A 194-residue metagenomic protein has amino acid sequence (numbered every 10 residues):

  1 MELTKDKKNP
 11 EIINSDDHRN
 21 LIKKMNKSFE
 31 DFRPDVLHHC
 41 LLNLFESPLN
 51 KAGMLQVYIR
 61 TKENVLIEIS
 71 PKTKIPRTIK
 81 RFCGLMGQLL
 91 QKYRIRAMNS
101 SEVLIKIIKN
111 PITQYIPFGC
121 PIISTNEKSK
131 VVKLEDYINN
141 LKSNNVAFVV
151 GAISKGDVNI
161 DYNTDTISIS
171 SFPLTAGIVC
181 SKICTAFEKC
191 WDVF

Functional and structural regions predicted by a protein language model:
M1-K130, E188-V193: RNA substrate-binding interface of SAM-dependent RNA methyltransferases
L41, A147-V149, T166: Structural signal for hydrophobic/aromatic residues that build the beta-strand cores of folded beta-sheet domains
L44, N140-L141: Catalytic-core regions built around general acid/base machinery
E68-S70, L134-Y137, I160: Short, well-ordered secondary-structure micro-motifs
I107-P111, T125-E135, K142-G156: Long, charge-patterned amphipathic alpha-helical coiled-coil/hairpin "stalk" segments used as oligomerization
F118-C120, N144, Y162-T164: Short, well-ordered alpha-helix to beta-strand connector turns
N140, V146, K189-V193: Long, hydrophilic "mature protein body" segments
S154-F194: Structured adenosyl-cofactor binding patch, chiefly the S-adenosyl-L-methionine
